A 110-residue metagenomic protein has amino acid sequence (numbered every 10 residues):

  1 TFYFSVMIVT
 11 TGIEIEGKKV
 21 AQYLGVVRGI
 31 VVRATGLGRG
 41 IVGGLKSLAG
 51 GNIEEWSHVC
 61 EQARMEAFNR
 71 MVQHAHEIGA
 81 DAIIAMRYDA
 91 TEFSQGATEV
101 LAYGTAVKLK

Functional and structural regions predicted by a protein language model:
Y3-R39, E77, D81, T98-K110: N-terminal presequence-like segments and the immediate start of the first folded domain
G12-I15, Y88-E92: Short, solvent-exposed loop/turn elements at beta->coil junctions and helix N-caps that rim active or binding pockets
V27, V32, G40-R87: Short, well-ordered alpha-helical segments
F93-A97: Short glycine-biased active-site loop of nucleotidyltransferases that positions the nucleotide triphosphate and helps
